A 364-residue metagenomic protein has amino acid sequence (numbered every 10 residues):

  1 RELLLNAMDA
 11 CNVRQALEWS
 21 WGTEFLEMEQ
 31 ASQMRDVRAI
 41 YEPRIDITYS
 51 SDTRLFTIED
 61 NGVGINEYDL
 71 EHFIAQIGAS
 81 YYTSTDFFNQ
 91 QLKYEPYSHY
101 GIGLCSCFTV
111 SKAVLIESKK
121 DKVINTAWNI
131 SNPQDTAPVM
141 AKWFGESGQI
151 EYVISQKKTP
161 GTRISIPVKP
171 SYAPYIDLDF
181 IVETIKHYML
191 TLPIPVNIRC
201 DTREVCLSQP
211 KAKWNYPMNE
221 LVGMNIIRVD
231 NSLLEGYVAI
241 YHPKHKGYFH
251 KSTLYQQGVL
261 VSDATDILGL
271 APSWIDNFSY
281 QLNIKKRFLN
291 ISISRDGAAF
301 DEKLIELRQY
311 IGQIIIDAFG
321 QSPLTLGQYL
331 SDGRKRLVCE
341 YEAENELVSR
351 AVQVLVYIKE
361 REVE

Functional and structural regions predicted by a protein language model:
R1-V168, Y175: GHKL (Bergerat-fold) ATPase N-terminal catalytic module, capturing the glycine-rich phosphate-binding loop and acidic
D52, F108-A113, M189-P195, Y248-F249: A short, compositionally biased
G62, N66-L70, I176-I181, K303-L307 (+1 more regions): Short amphipathic alpha-helical segments
M140-M218, G223: ATP-binding catalytic core of ATPases
I181, I185-M189, I284, E306-I315: Short amphipathic C-terminal alpha-helix that caps PH/PH-like domains
P193-P195, R199-L304, R308-Q309, V338-E364: GHKL/Histidine-kinase-like ATPase module
Q313-L326: Flexible helix-coil linker/hinge segments at domain or subdomain boundaries
L324-C339: A short, surface-exposed helix-loop junction/capping segment
